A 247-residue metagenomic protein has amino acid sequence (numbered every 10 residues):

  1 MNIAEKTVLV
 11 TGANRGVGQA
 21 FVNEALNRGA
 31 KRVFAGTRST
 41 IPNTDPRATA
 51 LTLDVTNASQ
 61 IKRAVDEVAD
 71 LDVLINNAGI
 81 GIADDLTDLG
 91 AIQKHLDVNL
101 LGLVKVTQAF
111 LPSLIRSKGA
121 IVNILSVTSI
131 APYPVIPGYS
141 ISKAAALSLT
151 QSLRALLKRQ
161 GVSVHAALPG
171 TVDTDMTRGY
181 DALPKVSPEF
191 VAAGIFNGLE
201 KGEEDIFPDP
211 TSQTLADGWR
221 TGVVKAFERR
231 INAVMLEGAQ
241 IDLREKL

Functional and structural regions predicted by a protein language model:
N14, V22: N-terminal Rossmann NAD(P)H-binding glycine-rich loop of SDR-like oxidoreductase domains
A50, H95-L96: A hydrophobic alpha-helix adjacent to the NAD(P)-binding/active-site core of NAD(P)-dependent oxidoreductases, strongly
I61, I75, V106-F110, L114 (+1 more regions): Hydrophobic positions on the long internal alpha-helix of Rossmann-like NAD(P)-dependent oxidoreductase domains
G79-K94, V135-G138: Conserved mid-core segment of classical short-chain dehydrogenase/reductases
L96, T107, S142: Active-site helix of classical SDR
S126: Residue(s) in the substrate-gating loop at a strand-loop-helix junction that position the organic substrate next
A166, T174, R178-T221: C-terminal helical subdomain
